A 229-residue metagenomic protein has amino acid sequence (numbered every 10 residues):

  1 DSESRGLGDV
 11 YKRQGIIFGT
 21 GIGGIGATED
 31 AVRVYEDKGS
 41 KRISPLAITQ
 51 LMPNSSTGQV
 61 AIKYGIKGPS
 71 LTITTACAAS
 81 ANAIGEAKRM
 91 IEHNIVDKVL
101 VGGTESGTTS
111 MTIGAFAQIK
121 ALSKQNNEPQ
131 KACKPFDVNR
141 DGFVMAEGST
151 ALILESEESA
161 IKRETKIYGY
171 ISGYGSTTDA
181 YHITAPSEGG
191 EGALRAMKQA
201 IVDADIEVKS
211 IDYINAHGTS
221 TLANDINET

Functional and structural regions predicted by a protein language model:
D1-Y11: Single conserved hydrophobic/aromatic residue that forms the stacking wall/gate of nucleotide- or nucleobase-binding
K12-F18, L71-T75, V96-T104, K166-Y174 (+1 more regions): Beta-strand segments within the central parallel beta-sheet cores of soluble alpha/beta enzyme folds
I16, V60, S80, A87 (+5 more regions): Conserved small-residue
T20-L71, A117-K120, A223-T229: Active-site-proximal gating segment of KS-fold condensing enzymes and close homologs
L51-S55, A78-N82, N94, M111 (+6 more regions): Conserved active-site and cofactor/substrate-binding residues in soluble primary-metabolism enzymes
P53-S56, A61-Y64, P69-E105, F143-T165: Active-site-proximal alpha-helical scaffold in enzymes
I95-D141, Y174-E188, G218-D225: Acyl-CoA/ACP chain-elongation machinery
N127-I206, D212-Y213: Condensing-enzyme catalytic core mediating Claisen C-C bond formation in acyl metabolism
